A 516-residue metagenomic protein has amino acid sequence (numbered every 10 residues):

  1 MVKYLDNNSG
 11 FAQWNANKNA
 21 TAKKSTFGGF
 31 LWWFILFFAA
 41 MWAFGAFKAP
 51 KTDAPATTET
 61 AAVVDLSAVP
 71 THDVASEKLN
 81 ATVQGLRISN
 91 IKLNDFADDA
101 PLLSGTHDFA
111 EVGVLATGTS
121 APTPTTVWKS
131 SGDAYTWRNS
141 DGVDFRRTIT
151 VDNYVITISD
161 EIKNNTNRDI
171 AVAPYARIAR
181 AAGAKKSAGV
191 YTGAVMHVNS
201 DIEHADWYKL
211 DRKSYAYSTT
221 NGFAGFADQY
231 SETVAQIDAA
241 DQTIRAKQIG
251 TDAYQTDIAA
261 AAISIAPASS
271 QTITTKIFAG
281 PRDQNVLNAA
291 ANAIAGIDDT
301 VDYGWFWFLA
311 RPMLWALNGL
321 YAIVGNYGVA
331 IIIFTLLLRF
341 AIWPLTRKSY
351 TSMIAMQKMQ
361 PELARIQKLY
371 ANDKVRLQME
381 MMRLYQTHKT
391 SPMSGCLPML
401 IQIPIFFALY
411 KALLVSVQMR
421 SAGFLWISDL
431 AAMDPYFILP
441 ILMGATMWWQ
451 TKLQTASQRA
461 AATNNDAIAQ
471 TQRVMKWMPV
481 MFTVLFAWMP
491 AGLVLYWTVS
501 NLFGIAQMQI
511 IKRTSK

Functional and structural regions predicted by a protein language model:
M1-T60, A81, D160, P174 (+3 more regions): Helix-loop-helix
A54-V74: Short extracytoplasmic/periplasmic juxtamembrane "stem" segments immediately C-terminal to an N-terminal membrane anchor
D73-I297: Soluble non-transmembrane domains of integral membrane proteins
